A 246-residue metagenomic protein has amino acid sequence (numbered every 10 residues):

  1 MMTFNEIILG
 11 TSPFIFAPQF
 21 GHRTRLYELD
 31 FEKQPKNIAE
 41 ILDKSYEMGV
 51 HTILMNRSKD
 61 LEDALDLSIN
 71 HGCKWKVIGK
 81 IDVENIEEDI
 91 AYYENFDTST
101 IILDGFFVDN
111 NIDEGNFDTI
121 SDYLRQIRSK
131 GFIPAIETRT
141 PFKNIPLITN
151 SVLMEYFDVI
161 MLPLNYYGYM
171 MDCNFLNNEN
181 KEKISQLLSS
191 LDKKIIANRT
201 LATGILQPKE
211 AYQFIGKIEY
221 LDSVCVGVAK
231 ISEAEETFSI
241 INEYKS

Functional and structural regions predicted by a protein language model:
M1-I7, R25, L29-D43, H51 (+4 more regions): Structured C-terminal cap/extension of enzyme domains
F4-T11, I53-M55, W75-G79, I101-L103 (+4 more regions): Hydrophobic faces of well-ordered beta-strands that scaffold small-molecule active sites in alpha/beta enzyme cores
E28-E114: Active-site beta->alpha loop and helix N-cap motifs at the rims of alpha/beta catalytic domains
E62-I69, E87-E94, I112-T119, P141-E155 (+2 more regions): Distinct, well-ordered alpha-helical segments
G72-K74, N95-T100, R128-K130, S151-M161 (+2 more regions): Glycine-enriched alpha-helix->loop->beta-strand junction motifs that scaffold or abut catalytic
E84-N85, V108-I112, K143, Y167-M171 (+2 more regions): Short, small-residue-enriched loops and turns at beta-alpha junctions that line or gate enzyme active sites
D104-F107, Y156-Y167, I218-E233: Glycine-rich phosphate-binding active-site loops on the catalytic face of alpha/beta enzymes
G105-N116, Y123-A135, Y167-C173: Surface-exposed cleft-lining segments at the edges of enzyme active sites
